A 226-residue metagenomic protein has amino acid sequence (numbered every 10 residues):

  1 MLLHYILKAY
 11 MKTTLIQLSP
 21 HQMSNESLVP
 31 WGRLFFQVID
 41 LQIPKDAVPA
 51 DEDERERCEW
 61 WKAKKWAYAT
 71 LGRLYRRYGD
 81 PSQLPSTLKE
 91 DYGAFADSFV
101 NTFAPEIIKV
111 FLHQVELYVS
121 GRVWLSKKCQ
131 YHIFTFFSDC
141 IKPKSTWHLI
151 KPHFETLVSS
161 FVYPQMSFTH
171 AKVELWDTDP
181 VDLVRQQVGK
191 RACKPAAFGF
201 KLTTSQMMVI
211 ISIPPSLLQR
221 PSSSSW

Functional and structural regions predicted by a protein language model:
M1-L2, I6, T14-L15, S19-W31 (+3 more regions): Eukaryotic non-catalytic interaction scaffolds in large regulatory proteins
H4-I16, G72, R76, S138-D139 (+1 more regions): Structural signature of alpha-helical solenoid repeat scaffolds
Y5, Q37, W66, R73 (+2 more regions): Alpha-helical scaffold segments in carbohydrate-active enzymes
I6, Y10, P30, V38 (+3 more regions): Extended, noncatalytic alpha-helical scaffold/tether regions
T14, Q22-N25, L41, K45 (+5 more regions): Alpha-helical repeat/alpha-solenoid scaffolds of the HEAT/ARM/MIF4G superfamily and closely related elongated all-alpha
H21-Q37, V48, P81-A94, S98-H113 (+2 more regions): Short sequence/structural elements of tandem HEAT/ARM alpha-solenoid repeats
A47-E59: Internal amphipathic alpha-helical repeat/solenoid segments
